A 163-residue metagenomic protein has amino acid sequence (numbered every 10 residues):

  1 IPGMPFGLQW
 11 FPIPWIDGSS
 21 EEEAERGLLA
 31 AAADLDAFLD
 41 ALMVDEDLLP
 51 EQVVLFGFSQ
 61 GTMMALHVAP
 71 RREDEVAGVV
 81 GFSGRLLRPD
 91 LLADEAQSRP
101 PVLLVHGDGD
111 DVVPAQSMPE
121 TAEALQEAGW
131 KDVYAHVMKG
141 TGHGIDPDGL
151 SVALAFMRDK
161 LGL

Functional and structural regions predicted by a protein language model:
I1-G3, G84, M138-G140: Active-site loop/turn elements of alpha/beta-hydrolase fold enzymes, especially the short glycine-/histidine-rich
I1-Q52: Serine-hydrolase catalytic machinery in alpha/beta-hydrolase-like enzymes
M43, E51-S98: Primarily recognizes the serine-hydrolase "nucleophile elbow" in alpha/beta-hydrolase and SGNH/GDSL folds
L49, E75-V76, G129-D132: Short loop/turn motifs at secondary-structure junctions
V80, L103-V105, H136: Conserved hydrophobic packing residues within short motifs/helices of P-loop NTPase cores of ABC-family ATPases
S98, L103-H106, D110: Short beta-strand/loop motif that positions the catalytic acidic residue of the alpha/beta-hydrolase fold
D108-P114, H143-G144: Acidic catalytic loop of the alpha/beta-hydrolase fold
P119-L163: C-terminal catalytic histidine-bearing segment of alpha/beta-hydrolase fold enzymes
